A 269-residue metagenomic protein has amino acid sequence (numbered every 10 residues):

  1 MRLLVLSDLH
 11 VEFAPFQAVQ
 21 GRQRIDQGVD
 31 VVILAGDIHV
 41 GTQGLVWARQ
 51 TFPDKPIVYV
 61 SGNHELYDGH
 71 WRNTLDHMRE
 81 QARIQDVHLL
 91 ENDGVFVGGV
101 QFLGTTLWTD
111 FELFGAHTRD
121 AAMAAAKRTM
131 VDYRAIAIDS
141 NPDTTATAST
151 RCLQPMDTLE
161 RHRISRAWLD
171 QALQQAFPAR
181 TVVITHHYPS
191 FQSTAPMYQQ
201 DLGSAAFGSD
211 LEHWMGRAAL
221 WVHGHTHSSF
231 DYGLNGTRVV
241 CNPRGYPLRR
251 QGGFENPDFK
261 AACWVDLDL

Functional and structural regions predicted by a protein language model:
M1-L4, G94-G104, G233-R238: Beta-strand-turn-beta hairpins that frame and shape the catalytic cleft of phosphate-ester-processing enzymes
M1-Y59, E65-T74: N-terminal active-site segment of His-dependent metallophosphoesterases
V5-S7, V32-D37, V58-N63, H88-N92 (+3 more regions): Active-site neighborhood of phospho(di)ester-bond hydrolases with catalytic His/Asp-centered motifs
H10-F16, H39-G44, H64-T74, L90 (+5 more regions): Active-site environment of divalent metal-dependent phosphoester hydrolases
V40, N73-T74, D157-W168, G203-F207: Soluble or luminal CAZymes and related metallo-dependent hydrolases
Y59-E65, H70-M130: A basic- and aromatic-enriched beta-loop-alpha substructure that forms the phosphate/nucleotide- and DNA/RNA-contacting
E80, Q85, A195, D201-A219 (+1 more regions): Binuclear metal-dependent phosphoesterase catalytic core
L103-V182, P189-S193, M197-Y198: Active-site-proximal loop/helix segment associated with metal-binding centers of metalloenzymes
